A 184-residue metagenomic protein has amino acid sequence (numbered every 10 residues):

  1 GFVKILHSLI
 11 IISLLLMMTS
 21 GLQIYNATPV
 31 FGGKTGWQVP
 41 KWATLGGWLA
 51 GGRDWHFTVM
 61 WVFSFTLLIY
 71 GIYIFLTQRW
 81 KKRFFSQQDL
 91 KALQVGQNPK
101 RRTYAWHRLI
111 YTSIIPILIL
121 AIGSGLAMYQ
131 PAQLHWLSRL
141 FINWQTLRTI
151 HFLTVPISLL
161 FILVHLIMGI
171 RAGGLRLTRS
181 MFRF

Functional and structural regions predicted by a protein language model:
G1-F184: Membrane-embedded alpha-helical bundles that constitute the cytochrome b-like, heme-associated redox core of multi-pass
